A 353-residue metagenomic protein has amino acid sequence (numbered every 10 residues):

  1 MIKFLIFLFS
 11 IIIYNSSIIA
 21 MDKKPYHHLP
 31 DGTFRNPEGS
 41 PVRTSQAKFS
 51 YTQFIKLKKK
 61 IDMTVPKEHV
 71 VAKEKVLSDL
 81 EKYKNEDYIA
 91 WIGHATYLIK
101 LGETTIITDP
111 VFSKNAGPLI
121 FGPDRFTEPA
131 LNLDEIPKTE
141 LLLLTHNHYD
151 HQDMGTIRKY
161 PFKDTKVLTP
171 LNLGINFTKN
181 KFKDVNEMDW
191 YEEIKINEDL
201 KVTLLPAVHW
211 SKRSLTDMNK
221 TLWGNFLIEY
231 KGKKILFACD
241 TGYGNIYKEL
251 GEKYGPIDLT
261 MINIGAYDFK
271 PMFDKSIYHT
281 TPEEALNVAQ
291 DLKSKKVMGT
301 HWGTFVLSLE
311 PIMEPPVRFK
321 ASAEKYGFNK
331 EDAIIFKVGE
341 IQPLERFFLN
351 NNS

Functional and structural regions predicted by a protein language model:
I6, N15-E135, E229-C239, D258-G265 (+1 more regions): Metallo-beta-lactamase
D22-P37, N132, I136, L141 (+4 more regions): Cap/insert and terminal regions of metallo-dependent hydrolase folds
M63-E86, K166-K233, R318-E340, L344-F348: Metallo-beta-lactamase
Y97-K100, I196-I257, S276, T280-E284: Catalytic core of the metallo-beta-lactamase
I99, D109, H146, D153 (+5 more regions): Divalent metal-coordination and catalytic microenvironments
P110-F112, N147, A207-V208, C239-T241 (+2 more regions): Active-site metal-binding loops of divalent metal-dependent hydrolases
F112-P129, W210-D217, D268-H279: Acidic/histidine-rich helix-loop elements that form or flank divalent-metal/phosphate-binding sites at the catalytic
F121-T169, D184, G255-M261: Active-site metal-binding motif and surrounding structural segment of the metallo-beta-lactamase
